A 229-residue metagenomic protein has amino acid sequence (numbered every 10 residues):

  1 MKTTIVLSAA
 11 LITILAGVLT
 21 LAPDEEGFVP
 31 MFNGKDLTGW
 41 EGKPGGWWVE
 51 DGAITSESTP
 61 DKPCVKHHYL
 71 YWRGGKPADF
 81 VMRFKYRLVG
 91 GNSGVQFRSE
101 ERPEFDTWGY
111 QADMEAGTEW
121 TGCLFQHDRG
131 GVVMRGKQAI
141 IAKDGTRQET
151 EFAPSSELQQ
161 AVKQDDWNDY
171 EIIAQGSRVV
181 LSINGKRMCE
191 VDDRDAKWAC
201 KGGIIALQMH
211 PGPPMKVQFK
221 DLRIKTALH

Functional and structural regions predicted by a protein language model:
M1-T4: Positively charged n-region of N-terminal signal peptides that target proteins for export
S8-G17: Bacterial N-terminal signal peptides
L19-H229: Carbohydrate-interacting regions of secretory-pathway proteins
